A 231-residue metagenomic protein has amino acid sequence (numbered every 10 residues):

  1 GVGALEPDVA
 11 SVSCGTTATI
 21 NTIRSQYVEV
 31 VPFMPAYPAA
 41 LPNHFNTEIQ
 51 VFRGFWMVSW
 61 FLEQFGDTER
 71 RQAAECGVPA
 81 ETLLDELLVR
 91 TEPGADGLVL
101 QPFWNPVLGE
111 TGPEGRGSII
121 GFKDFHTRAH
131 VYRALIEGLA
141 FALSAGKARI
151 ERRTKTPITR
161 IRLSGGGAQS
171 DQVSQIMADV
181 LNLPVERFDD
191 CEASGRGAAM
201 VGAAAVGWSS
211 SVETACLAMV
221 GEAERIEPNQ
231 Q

Functional and structural regions predicted by a protein language model:
G1-V2, I20-I23: Conserved PLP phosphate-binding loop immediately N-terminal to the Schiff-base lysine helix in PLP-dependent enzymes
G1-V9: Conserved phosphate-binding catalytic cores of ATP/NTP-utilizing and phosphoryl-transfer enzymes
V9-S11, G146: A broad, low-specificity signal for short, low-complexity segments enriched in glycine/proline and polar/charged
S11-V12, N21: Conserved active-site beta-strand element of glycosyltransferases/polysaccharide synthases
T22-Q231: Glycine/Thr-rich phosphate-binding loops that ligate phosphate moieties of nucleotide and other phosphorylated ligands
